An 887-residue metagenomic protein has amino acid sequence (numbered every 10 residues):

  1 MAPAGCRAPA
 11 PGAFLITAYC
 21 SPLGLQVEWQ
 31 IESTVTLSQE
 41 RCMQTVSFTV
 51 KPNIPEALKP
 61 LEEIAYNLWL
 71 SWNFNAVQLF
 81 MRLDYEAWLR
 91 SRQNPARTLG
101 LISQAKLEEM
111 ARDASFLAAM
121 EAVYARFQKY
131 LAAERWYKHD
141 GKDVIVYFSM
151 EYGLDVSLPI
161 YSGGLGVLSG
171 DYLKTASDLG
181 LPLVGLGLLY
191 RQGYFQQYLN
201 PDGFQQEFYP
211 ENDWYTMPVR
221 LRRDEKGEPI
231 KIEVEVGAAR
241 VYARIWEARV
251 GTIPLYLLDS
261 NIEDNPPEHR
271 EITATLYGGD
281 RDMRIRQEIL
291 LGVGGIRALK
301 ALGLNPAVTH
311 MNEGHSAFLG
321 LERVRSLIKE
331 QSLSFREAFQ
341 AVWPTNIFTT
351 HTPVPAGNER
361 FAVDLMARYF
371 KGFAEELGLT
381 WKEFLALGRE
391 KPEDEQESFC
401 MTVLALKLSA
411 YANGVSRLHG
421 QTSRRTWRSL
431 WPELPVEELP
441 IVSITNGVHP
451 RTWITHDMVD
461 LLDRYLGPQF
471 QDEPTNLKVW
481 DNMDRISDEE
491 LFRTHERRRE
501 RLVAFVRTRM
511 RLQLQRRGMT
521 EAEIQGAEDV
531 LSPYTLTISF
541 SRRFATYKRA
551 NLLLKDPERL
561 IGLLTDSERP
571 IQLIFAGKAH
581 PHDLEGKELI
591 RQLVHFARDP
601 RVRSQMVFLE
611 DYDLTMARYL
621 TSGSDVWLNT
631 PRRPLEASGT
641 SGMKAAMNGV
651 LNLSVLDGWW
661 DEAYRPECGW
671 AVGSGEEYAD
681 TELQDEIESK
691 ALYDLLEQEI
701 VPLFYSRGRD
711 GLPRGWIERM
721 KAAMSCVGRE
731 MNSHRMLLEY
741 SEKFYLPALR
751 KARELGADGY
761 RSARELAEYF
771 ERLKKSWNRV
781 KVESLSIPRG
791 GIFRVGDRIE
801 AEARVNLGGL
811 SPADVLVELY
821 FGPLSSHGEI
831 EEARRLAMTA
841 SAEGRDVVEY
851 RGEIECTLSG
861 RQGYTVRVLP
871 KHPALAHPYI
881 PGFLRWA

Functional and structural regions predicted by a protein language model:
T36-A887: Catalytic cores of carbohydrate-active enzymes across secretory and cytosolic contexts
